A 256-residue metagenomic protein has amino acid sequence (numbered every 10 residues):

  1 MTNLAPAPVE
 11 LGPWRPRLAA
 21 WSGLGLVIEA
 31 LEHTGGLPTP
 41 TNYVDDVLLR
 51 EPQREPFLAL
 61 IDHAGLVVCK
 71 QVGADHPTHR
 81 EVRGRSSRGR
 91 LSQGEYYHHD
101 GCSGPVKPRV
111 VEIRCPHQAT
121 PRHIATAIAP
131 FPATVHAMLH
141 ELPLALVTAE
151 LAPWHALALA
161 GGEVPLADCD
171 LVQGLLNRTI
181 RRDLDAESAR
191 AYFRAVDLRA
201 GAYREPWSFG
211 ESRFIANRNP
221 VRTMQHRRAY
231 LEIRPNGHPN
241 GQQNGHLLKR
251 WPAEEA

Functional and structural regions predicted by a protein language model:
L4-A19, L26, A30-L37, T41-Y43 (+2 more regions): Active-site environment of non-heme Fe oxygenases that use a 2-His-1-carboxylate facial triad
E51-R54: Surface-exposed ligand/attachment interfaces on beta-rich extracellular proteins
P56-L60, C102: Short, flexible, solvent-exposed loop/turn segments with mixed acidic/basic and small polar residues
I61-D62, W207: Short, well-ordered loop/turn sites that connect or cap secondary structure elements
D62-A64, C169: Short, solvent-exposed coil/turn segments at beta-strand boundaries
G65-Q71: Short, hydrophobic/proline-enriched secondary-structure or compact coil segments at domain edges
V72-G73, R218: An acidic- and aromatic-residue-enriched active-site/binding cleft used to recognize and process polar
A74-T78: Contiguous, amphipathic alpha-helical segments that mediate oligomerization or scaffolding in large protein assemblies
